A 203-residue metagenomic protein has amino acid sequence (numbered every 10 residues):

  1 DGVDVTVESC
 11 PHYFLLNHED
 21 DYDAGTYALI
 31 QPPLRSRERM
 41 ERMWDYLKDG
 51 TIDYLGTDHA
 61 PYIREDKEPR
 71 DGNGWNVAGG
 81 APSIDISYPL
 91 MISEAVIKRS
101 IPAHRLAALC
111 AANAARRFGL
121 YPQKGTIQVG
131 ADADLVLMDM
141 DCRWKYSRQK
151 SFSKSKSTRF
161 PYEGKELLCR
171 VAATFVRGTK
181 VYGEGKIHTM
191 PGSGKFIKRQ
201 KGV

Functional and structural regions predicted by a protein language model:
D1-A78, K98-S100: Active-site core of metal-dependent hydrolases
Y27, Y54-L55, P61-C142: His/Asp/Glu-enriched, well-ordered alpha-helical/loop segment that forms or immediately abuts the divalent-metal
M43-D45, G125-T126, G164: Short, flexible, glycine/charge-rich loop motifs used to bind or transfer phosphoryl groups or to couple energy/partner
P69, N73, V129-F196: C-terminal cap of metal-dependent C-N hydrolases
F196-V203: Short, solvent-exposed cationic patches
